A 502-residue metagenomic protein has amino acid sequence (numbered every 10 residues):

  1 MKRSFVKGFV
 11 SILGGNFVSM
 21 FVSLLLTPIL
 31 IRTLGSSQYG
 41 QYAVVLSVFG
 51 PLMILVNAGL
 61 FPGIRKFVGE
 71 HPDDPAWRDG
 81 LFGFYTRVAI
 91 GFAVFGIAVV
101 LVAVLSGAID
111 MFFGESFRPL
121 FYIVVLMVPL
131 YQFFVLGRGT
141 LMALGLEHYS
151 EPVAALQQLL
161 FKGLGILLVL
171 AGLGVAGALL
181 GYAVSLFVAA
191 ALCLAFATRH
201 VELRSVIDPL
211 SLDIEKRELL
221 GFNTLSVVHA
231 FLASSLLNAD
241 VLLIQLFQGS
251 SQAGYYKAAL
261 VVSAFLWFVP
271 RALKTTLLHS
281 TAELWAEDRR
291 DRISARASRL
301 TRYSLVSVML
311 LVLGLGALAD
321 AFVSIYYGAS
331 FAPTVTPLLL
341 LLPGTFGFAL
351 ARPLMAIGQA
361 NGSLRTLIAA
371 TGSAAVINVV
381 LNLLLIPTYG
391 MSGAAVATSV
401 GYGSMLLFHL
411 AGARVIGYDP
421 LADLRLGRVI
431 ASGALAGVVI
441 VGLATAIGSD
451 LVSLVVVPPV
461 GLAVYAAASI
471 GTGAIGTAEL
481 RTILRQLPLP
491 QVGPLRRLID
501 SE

Functional and structural regions predicted by a protein language model:
R3-P62, A93, I97, F121-I123 (+7 more regions): Signature of the first transmembrane helix
V10, G15, S19, Y42 (+5 more regions): Transmembrane helix-bundle signature of multi-pass secondary active exporters and lipid flippases
N57-D73, A143, S263-V308, M355-Q359: Helix-loop junctions and terminal segments of transmembrane helices in multi-pass membrane transport/translocation
S106-V124, L315-A349: Interfacial segments at transmembrane-helix termini and the short loops linking adjacent helices
Y122, V153-E202, L260, S373-N378 (+3 more regions): Hydrophobic alpha-helical transmembrane segments
P129-A154, L339-A374: Membrane-interface junctions at transmembrane-helix termini in multi-pass inner-membrane proteins
V175, L179-Y182, C193-L237, S280 (+2 more regions): Interhelical loop/hinge segments that connect adjacent transmembrane helices in multipass membrane
V441-E502: Membrane-proximal transmembrane or re-entrant/amphipathic helices at the cytosolic face
